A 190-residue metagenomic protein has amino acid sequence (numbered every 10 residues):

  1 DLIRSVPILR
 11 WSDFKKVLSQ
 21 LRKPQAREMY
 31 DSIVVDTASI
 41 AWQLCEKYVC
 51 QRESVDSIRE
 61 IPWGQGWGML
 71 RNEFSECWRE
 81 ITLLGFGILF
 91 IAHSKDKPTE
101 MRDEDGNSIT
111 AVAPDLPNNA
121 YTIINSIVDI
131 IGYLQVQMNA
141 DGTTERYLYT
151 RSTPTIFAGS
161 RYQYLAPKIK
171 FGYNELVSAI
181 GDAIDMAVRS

Functional and structural regions predicted by a protein language model:
D1-E46: Conserved P-loop
K15-S19, W42, E46, G68-R71 (+4 more regions): Generic detector of well-ordered alpha-helical segments enriched in charged/polar residues, highlighting helical
Q20, R27, L44-K47, G87 (+3 more regions): Amphipathic alpha-helical interaction surfaces
L21, Q25, W78-I81, V128: Hydrophobic, Leu/Ile/Phe/Ala-enriched alpha-helical segments that form helix-helix packing faces
S32, T37-I123: P-loop NTPase motor core
I88-K170: Phosphate-binding/switch region of NTP-binding enzymes
A158-S190: NTP-binding/hydrolysis catalytic cores, primarily Walker-type P-loop NTPases
